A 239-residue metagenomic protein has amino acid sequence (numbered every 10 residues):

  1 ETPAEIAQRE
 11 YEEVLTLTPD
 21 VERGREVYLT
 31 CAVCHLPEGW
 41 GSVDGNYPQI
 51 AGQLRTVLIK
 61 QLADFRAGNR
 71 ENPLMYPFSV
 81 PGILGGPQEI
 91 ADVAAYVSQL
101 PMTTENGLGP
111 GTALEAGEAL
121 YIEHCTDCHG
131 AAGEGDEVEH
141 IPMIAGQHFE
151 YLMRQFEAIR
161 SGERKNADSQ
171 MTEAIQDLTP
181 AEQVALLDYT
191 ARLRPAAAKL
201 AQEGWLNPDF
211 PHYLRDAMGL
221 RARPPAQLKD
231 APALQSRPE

Functional and structural regions predicted by a protein language model:
E1-T16, A63, R192-E239: N-terminal export/targeting leaders of redox proteins
E1-Y28, V43-N46, A95-L120, Y213 (+1 more regions): Electrostatic cytochrome c docking/interface patches
G24, C31-P37, V93, G117 (+3 more regions): The canonical Cys-X-X-Cys-His
R25-L29, R55-I59, E118-I122, T126 (+1 more regions): Sequence context surrounding c-type heme c attachment/ligation sites in exported
V43-Q49, F65-L100, E105-T112, V138-M143 (+4 more regions): Axial heme c-ligation environment in periplasmic c-type cytochrome domains
T104-G146: Surface-exposed interaction/gating patches
